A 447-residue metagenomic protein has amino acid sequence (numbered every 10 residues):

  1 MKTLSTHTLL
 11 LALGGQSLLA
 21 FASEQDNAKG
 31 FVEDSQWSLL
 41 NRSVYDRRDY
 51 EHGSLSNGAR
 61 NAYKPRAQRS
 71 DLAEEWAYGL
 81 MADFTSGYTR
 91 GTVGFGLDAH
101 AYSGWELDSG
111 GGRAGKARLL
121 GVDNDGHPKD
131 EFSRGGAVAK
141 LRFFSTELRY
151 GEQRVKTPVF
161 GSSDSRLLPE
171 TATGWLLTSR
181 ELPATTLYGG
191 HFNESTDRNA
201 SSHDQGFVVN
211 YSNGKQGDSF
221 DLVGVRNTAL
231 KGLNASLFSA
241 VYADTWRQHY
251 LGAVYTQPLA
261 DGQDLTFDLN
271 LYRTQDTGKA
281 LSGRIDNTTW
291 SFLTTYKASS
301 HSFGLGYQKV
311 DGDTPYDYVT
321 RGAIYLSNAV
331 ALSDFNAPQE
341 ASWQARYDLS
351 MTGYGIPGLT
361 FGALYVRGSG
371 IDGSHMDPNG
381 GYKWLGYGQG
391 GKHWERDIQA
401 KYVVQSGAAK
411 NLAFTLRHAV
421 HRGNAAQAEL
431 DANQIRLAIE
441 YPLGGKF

Functional and structural regions predicted by a protein language model:
M1-T8: Bacterial N-terminal signal peptides that target proteins for export
T8-Q16: Bacterial N-terminal signal peptides
Q16-E152, I398-Q405, A413-F447: Beta-barrel outer-membrane channel/assembly domains of diderm bacteria
E33, E74-L80, E131-G135, P169-T173 (+6 more regions): Residues that define the transmembrane beta-barrel architecture of outer-membrane proteins
S35, G87-G94, F143-T146, R180-T185 (+5 more regions): Secondary-structure transition into beta-strands, especially the periplasmic turns and strand N-termini that construct
S54, R66-D71, D123, V241 (+2 more regions): Outer-membrane beta-barrel pore domains
F84-A117, N124-D204, V225-L233, G304-P315: Outer membrane beta-barrel
G214-L233, R284-I285, D334-Q344: Outer-membrane beta-barrel signature, preferentially recognizing the C-terminal barrel domain of Gram-negative
